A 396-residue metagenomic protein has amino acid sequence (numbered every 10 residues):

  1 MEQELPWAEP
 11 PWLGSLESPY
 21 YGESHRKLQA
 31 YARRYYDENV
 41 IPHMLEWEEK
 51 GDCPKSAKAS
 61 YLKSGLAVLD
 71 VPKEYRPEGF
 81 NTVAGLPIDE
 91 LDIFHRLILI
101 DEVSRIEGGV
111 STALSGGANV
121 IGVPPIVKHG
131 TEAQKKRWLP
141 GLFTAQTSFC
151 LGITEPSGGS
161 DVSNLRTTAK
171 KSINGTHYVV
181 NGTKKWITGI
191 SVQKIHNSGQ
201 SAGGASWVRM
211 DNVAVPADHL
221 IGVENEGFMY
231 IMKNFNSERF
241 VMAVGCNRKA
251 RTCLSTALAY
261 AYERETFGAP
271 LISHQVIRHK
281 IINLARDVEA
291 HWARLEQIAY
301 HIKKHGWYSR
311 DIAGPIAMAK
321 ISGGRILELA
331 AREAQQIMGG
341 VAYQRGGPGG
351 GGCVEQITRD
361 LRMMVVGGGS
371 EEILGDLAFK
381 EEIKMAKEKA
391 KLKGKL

Functional and structural regions predicted by a protein language model:
E2-P11, A30: Extended, charge-enriched "interface" segments that sit outside catalytic cores
I41-G65, Y75-G79: Short secondary-structure junction/hinge motifs that connect adjacent elements
M44-E49, T266-A269, A285-S322, Q335-R345: C-terminal helix-coil-helix/basic helical segment that borders enzyme active sites and/or dimer interfaces and provides
D52-A57, I272-L284, I312-S322, D360: Alpha-helical scaffold segments that form or flank carboxylate-/histidine-based iron centers
Y61, D92, L142-A145, N247 (+4 more regions): Alpha-helical transition-metal enzyme core signature, strongest for iron centers
L66-A145, I302-G306, G351-R359: Internal helix-loop-helix
F94, I98-L99, I121, A133 (+2 more regions): Glycine-rich phosphate/cofactor-binding loops in nucleotide/flavin-utilizing enzymes
Q134-K136, P140-A259, A269, E371-L374 (+1 more regions): FAD-binding core of flavoproteins
